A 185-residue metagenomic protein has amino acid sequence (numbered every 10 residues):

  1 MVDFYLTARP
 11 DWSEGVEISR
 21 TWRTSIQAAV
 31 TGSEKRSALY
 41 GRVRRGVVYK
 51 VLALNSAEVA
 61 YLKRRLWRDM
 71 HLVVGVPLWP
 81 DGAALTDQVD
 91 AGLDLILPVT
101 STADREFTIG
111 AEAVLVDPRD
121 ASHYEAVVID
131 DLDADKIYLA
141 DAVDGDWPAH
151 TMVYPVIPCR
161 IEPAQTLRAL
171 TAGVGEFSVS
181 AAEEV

Functional and structural regions predicted by a protein language model:
M1-T24: Polar/acidic, low-complexity leader/linker segments enriched in S/T/G and N/D
R9-S13, G82-A91, V128-I129, I157-G173: A structural signal for short, hydrophobic beta-strand segments that form beta-sheets in beta-rich/all-beta domains
S13-T21, V43-G46, L66, D144-T151: A generic short-segment signal for beta-strand/edge and adjacent turn/coil regions
T21-A28, K50-L54, L72-V74, V114-L115 (+1 more regions): Short linear motifs at secondary-structure transitions and domain/linker junctions
W22, I26, E34-S56, Q165-V185: Oligomerization/assembly interface segments of phage tail-like spikes and tubes
L52, S56-G145: Autoprocessing Asn-cyclization modules and mimics
D133-P158, G175-V185: Short solvent-exposed strand/turn elements
